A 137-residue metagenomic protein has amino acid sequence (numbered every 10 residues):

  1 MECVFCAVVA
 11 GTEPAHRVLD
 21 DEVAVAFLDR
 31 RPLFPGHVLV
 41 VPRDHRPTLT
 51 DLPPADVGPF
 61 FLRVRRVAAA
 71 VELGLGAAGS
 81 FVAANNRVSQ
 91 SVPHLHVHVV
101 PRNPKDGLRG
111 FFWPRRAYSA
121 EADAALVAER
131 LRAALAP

Functional and structural regions predicted by a protein language model:
M1-P137: HIT superfamily nucleotide-processing domains
